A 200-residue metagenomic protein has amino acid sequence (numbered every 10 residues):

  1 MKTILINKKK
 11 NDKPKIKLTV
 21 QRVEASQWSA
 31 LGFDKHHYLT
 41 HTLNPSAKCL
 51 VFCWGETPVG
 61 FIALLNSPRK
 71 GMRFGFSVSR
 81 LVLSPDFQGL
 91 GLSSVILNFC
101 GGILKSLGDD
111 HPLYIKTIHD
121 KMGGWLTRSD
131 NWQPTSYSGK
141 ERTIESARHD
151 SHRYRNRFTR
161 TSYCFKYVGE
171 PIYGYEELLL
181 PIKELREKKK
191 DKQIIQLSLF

Functional and structural regions predicted by a protein language model:
M1-M72, G102-F200: Terminal substrate-recognition subdomain of acyl/acetyltransferases
S29, R73-F74, G89-S93: Active-site-adjacent loop/helix micro-motif of nuclease/hydrolase catalytic cores
M72-P85: Conserved acetyl-CoA binding element of GNAT-fold acetyltransferases
S79-R80, S94-I96, P112-Y114: Hydrophobic/aromatic-rich structural module bridging two neighboring secondary-structure elements via a short loop
L83, Q88-L104: Conserved acetyl-CoA-binding loop-helix of GNAT-fold acetyltransferases
